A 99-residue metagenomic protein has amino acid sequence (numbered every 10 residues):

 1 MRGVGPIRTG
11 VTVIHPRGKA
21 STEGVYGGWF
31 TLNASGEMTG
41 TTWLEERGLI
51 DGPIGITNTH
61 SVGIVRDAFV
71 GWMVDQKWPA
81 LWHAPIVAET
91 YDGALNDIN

Functional and structural regions predicted by a protein language model:
M1-N99: Alpha/propeptide regions of enzymes that mature by internal proteolysis
